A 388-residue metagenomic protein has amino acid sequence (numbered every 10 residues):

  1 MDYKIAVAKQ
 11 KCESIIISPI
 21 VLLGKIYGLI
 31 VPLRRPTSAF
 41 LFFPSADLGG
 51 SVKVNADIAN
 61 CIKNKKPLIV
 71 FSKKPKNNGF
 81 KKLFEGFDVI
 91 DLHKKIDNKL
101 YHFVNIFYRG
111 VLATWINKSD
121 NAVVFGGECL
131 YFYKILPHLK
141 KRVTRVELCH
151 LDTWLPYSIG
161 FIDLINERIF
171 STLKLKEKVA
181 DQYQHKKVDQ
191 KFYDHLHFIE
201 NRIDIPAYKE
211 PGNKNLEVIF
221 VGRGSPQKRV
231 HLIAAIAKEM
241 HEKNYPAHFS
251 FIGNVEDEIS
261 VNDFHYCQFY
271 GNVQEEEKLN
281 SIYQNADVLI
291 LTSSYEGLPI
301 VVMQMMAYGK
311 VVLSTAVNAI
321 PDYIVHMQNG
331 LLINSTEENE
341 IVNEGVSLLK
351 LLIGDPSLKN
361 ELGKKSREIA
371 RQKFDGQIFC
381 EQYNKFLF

Functional and structural regions predicted by a protein language model:
S18, P32-R35, S45-L48, K66-H102 (+2 more regions): N-terminal strand-loop element at the rim of the active site of nucleotide-sugar-dependent glycosyltransferases
G50-D57, L216, S225-E239: A conserved mid-protein helix/loop that constitutes part of the nucleotide-sugar donor-binding site
P156-S158, N166-D194: A short, active-site helix/loop in glycosyltransferases that binds the activated sugar's phosphate group
E258-E277: Nucleotide-activated donor-binding/catalytic signature segment of Leloir-type glycosyltransferases, i.e., the conserved
S281-A286: Short alpha-helical donor nucleotide-sugar binding micro-motif in glycosyltransferases
S294: Aromatic "clamp/platform" in nucleotide-sugar-dependent glycosyltransferases that forms part of the donor/acceptor
V311-S314, I324: Short hydrophobic beta-strand element within catalytic cores of glycosyltransferases and related nucleotide-activated
P321-K350: Change "using UDP/GDP/dTDP sugars" to "using nucleotide sugars
